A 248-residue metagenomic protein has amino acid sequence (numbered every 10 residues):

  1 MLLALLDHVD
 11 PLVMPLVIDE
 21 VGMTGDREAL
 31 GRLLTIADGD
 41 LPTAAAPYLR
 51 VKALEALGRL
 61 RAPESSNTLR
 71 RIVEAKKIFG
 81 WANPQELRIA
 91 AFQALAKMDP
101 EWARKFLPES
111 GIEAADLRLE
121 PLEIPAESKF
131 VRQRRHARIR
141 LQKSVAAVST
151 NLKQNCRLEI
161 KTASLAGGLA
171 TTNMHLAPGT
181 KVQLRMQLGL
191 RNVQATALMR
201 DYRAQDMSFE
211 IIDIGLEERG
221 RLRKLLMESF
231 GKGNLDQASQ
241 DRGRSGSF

Functional and structural regions predicted by a protein language model:
M1-D7, D26-D40, A62-K76, P100-E109: Amphipathic alpha-helical scaffolding segments comprising HEAT/armadillo-like alpha-solenoid repeats
M1-D7, M14-D26, P47-A62, W81-P100: Structural detector for internal amphipathic alpha-helices that build alpha-solenoid repeat scaffolds
D7-L12, G39-A45, A75-N83, S110-D116: Short coil turns that connect the paired helices of HEAT/ARM alpha-solenoid repeats
A94-K97, R104-A163, G220-F248: N-terminal helix initiation/capping motif
L141-G179, Q183-R185, R203-E210: Short strand-loop-strand
L158, Q194-R200: Short beta-strand-centered aromatic/proline hotspots
M174-P178, F209-E228: Short solvent-exposed strand/turn elements
L188-R191: Short, charged beta-turn/beta-strand-edge "cap" motif at the junction between a beta-strand and an adjacent loop
